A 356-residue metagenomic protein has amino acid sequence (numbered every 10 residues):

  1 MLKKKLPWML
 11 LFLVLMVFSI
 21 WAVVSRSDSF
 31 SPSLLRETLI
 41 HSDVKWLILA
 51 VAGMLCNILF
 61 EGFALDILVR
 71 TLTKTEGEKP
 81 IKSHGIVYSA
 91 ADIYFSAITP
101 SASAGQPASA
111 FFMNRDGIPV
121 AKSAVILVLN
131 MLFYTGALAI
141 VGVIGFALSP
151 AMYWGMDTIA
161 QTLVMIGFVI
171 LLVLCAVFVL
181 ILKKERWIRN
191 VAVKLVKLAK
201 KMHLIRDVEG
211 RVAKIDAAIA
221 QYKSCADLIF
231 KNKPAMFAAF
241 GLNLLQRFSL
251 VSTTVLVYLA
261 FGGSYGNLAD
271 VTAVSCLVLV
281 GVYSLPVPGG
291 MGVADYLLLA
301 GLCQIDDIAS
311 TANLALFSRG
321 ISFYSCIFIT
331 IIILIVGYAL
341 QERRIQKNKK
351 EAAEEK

Functional and structural regions predicted by a protein language model:
M1-E37, D92-D207, V287, M291-K356: Transmembrane helix-loop-helix hairpins in multi-pass inner-membrane proteins
L2, L6-P7, I40-A50, P80 (+1 more regions): Membrane-interface helix starts
L10, L47-V51, K82-V87, T162-F168 (+3 more regions): Hydrophobic alpha-helical transmembrane segments
S33-H41, M113, A218-F230: A short amphipathic helical element positioned immediately N-terminal to and/or at the very start of a transmembrane
A50-N57, N130, A235-Q246: Alpha-helical segments in transporter systems
F60-A90, V257-V274: Membrane-embedded helical hairpins/re-entrant loop segments and their flanking transmembrane helices within multi-pass
K201, I205-N243: Membrane-water interface at loop-to-transmembrane-helix junctions
A226-L277: Transmembrane helical segments that form the transport core of multi-pass membrane transport proteins
